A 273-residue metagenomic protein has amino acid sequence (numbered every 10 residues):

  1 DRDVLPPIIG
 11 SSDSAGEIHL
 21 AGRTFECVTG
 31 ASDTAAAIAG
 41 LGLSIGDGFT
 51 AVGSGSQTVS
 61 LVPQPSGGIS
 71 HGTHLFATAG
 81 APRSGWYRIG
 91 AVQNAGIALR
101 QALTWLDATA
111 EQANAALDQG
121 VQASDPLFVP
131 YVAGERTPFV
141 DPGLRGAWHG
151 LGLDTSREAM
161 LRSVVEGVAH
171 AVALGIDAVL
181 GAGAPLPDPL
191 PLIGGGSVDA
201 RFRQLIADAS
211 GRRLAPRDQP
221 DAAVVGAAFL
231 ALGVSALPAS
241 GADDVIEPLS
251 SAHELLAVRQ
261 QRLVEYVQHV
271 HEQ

Functional and structural regions predicted by a protein language model:
D1-V4: A structural motif corresponding to the C-terminal end of an alpha-helix and its immediate exit/capping segment
P7-A15: Gly/charged, well-structured mid-domain segments that form the phosphate/adenylate-handling core of ATP-dependent
P7-I8, P191-I193: Conserved phosphate-donor
G16-P191, V198-Q273: Active-site core segments that coordinate phosphate-bearing ligands/cofactors across diverse enzyme families
